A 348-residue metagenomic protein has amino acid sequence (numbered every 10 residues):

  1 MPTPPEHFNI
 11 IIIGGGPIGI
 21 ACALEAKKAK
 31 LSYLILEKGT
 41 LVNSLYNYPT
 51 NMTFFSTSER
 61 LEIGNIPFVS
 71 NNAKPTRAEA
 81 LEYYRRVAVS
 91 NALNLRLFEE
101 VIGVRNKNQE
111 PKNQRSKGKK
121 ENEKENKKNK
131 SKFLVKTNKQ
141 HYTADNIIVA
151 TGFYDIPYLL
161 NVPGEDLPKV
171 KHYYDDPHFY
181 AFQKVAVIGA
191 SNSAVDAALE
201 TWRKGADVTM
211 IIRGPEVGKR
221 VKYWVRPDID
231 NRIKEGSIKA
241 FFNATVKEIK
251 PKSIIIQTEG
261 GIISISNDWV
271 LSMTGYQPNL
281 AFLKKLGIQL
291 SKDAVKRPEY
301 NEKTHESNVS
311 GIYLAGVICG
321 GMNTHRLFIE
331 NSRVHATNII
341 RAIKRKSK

Functional and structural regions predicted by a protein language model:
P2, P17-L93, V195, L199-Y223 (+1 more regions): Beta1-alpha1 glycine-rich phosphate/pyrophosphate-binding loop at the start of Rossmann-like nucleotide-binding domains
P2-F8, I12-K38, Y173-V217, K303-K348: Rossmann-like dinucleotide/flavin-binding elements
I11-I13, Y142-Y154, I188, S266-G275: Short hydrophobic core segments
A23-E25, Y46-N47, L159-P163, A198-E200 (+2 more regions): Short amphipathic alpha-helical segments
T50-M52, D155, D293-L314, G321: FAD-binding beta-loop-beta segment adjacent to the flavin cofactor pocket
A92-R105, E123-K136, H141-Y142, R203-V295: A Rossmann-like FAD-binding core segment of flavoenzymes
N108-K117: Arg/Gly-rich low-complexity intrinsically disordered repeat tracts
V149-E165, Y276-I288: Flavin (primarily FAD) binding-site architecture
